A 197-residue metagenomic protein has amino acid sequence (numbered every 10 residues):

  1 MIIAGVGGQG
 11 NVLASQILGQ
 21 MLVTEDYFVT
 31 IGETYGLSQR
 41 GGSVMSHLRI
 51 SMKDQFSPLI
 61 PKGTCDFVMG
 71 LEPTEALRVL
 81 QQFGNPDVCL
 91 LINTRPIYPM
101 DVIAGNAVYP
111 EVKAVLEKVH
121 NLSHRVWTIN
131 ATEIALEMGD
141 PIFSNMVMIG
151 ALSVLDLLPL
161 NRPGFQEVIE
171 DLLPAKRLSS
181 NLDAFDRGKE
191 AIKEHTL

Functional and structural regions predicted by a protein language model:
M1-L197: Active-site cofactor/cluster-binding pocket
